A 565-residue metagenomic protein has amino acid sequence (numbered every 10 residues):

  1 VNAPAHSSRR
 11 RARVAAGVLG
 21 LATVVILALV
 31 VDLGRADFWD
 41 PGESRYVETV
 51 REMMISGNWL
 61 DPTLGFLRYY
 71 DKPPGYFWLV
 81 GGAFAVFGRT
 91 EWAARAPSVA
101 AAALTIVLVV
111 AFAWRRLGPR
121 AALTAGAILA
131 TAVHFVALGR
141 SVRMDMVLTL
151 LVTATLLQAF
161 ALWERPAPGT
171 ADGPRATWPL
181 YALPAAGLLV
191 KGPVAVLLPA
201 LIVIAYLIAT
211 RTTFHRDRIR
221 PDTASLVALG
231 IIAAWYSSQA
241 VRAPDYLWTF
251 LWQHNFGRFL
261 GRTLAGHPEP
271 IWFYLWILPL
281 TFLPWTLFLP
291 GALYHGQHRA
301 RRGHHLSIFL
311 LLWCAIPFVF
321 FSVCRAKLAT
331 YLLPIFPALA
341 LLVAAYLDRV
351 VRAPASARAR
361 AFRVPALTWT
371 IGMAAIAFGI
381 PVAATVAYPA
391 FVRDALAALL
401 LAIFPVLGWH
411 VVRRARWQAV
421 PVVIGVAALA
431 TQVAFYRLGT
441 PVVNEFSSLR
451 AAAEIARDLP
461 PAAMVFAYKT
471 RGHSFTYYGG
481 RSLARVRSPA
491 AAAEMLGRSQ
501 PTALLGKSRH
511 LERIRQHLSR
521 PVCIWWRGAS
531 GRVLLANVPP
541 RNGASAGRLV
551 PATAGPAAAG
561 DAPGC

Functional and structural regions predicted by a protein language model:
N2-A357, S530: Membrane-integral, polyisoprenol-dependent glycosyltransferases of the GT-C/oligosaccharyltransferase superfamily
N2-H6, P174, W178, F259 (+1 more regions): Membrane-embedded architecture of ER/inner-membrane glycosylation machinery
